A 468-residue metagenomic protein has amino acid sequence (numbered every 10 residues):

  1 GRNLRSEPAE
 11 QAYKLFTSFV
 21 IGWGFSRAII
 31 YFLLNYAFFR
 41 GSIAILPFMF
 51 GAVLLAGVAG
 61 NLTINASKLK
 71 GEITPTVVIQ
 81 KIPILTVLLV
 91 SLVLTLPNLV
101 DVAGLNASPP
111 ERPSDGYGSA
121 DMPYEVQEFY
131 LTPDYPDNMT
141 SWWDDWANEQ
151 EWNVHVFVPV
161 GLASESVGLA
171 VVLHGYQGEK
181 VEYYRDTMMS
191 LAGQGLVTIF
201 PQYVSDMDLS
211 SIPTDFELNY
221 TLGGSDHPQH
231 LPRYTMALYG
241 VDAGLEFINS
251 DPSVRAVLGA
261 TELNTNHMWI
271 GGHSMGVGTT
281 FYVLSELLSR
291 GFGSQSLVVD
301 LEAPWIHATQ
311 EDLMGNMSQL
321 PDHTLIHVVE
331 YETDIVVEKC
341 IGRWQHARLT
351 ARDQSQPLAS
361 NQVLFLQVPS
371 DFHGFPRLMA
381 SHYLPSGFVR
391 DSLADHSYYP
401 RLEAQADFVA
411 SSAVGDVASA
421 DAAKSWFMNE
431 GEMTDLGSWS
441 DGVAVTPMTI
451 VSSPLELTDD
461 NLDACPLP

Functional and structural regions predicted by a protein language model:
R27, Y31, L69-G71, I82-E165: N-terminal cap/lid segment of alpha/beta-hydrolase-fold proteins
P47-L88: Cytosolic-side transmembrane helix boundary signature
E165-G175: Short beta-strand element of the alpha/beta-hydrolase
E182-F200: Short amphipathic alpha-helix adjacent to the substrate-entry channel of hydrolases
E217-E262, Y282: Alpha/beta-hydrolase active-site loop
G271-T280: Gly/Ala-rich beta-loop-alpha elbow adjacent to hydrolase catalytic centers
G293-H373: The feature captures the conserved acid-bearing segment of alpha/beta-hydrolase catalytic domains
P357-P468: C-terminal catalytic histidine-bearing segment of alpha/beta-hydrolase fold enzymes
